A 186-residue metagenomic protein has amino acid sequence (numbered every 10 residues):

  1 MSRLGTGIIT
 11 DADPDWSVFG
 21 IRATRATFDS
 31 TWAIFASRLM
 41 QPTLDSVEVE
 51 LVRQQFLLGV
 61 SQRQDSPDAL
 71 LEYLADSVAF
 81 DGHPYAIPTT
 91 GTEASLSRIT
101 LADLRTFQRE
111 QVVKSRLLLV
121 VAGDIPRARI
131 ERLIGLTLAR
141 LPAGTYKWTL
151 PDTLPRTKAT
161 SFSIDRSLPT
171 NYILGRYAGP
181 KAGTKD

Functional and structural regions predicted by a protein language model:
M1-Y146, I173, G179-K181: Charge-rich, well-structured scaffold segments of protease-associated domains
Y146-D186: His/Glu-based metal-binding/catalytic segments typifying zinc-dependent metallopeptidases
